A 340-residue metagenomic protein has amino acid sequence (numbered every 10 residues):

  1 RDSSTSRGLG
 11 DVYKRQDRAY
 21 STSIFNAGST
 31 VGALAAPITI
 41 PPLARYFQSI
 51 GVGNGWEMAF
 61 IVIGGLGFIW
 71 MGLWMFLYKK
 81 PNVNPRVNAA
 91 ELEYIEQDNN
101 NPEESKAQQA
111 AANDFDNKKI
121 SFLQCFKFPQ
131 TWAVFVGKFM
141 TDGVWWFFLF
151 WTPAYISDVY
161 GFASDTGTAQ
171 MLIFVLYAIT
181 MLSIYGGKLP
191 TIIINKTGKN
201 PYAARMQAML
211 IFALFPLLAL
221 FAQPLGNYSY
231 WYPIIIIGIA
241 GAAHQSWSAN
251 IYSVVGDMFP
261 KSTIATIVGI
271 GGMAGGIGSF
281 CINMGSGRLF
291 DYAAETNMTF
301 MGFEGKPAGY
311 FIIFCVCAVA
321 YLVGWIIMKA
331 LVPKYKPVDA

Functional and structural regions predicted by a protein language model:
D2-L9, Y13: Single conserved hydrophobic/aromatic residue that forms the stacking wall/gate of nucleotide- or nucleobase-binding
A19-A44, L176-I184, G272-N283: Glycine-rich segments within core transmembrane alpha-helices of 12-TM secondary carriers
F25, S29-P85: Helix-loop-helix hairpin linking two adjacent transmembrane segments in secondary transporters
A33, S183, G256-E295: A late C-terminal transmembrane helix in Major Facilitator Superfamily
R45-G64, A204-Q207, R288-V319: A membrane-interface helix-boundary motif in multi-pass transporters
W70-Y78, A219-L225, Y310-A340: Multi-pass alpha-helical transporter architecture, strongest for 12-TM Major Facilitator/SLC carriers used
L123-G187, H244-S248, Y252, S279-G287: Extracytoplasmic gate region of multi-pass secondary transporters
Y202-N250: C-terminal transmembrane helical hairpin of 12-TM major facilitator-type secondary transporters
